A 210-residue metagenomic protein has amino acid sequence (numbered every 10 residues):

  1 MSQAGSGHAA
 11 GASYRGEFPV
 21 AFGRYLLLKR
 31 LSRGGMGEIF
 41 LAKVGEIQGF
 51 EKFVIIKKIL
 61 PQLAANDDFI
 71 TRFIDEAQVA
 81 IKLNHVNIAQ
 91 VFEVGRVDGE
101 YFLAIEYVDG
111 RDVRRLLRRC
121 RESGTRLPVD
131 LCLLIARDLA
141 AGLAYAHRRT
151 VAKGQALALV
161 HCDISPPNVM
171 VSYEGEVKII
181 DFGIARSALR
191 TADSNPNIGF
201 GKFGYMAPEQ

Functional and structural regions predicted by a protein language model:
S2-Q210: Conserved ATP-binding/catalytic core of the eukaryotic-like protein kinase fold, especially serine/threonine kinases
